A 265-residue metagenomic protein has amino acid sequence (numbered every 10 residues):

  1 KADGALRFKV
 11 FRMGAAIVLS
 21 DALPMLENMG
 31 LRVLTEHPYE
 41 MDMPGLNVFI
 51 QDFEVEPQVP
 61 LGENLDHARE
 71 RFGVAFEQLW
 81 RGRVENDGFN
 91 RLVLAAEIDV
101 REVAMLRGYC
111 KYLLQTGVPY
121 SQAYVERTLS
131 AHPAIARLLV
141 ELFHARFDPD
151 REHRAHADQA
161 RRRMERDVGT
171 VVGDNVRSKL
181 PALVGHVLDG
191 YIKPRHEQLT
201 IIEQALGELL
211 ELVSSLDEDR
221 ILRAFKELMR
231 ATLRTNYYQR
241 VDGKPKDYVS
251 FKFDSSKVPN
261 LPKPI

Functional and structural regions predicted by a protein language model:
K1-L31, T35-I265: Non-catalytic interaction/regulatory segments
